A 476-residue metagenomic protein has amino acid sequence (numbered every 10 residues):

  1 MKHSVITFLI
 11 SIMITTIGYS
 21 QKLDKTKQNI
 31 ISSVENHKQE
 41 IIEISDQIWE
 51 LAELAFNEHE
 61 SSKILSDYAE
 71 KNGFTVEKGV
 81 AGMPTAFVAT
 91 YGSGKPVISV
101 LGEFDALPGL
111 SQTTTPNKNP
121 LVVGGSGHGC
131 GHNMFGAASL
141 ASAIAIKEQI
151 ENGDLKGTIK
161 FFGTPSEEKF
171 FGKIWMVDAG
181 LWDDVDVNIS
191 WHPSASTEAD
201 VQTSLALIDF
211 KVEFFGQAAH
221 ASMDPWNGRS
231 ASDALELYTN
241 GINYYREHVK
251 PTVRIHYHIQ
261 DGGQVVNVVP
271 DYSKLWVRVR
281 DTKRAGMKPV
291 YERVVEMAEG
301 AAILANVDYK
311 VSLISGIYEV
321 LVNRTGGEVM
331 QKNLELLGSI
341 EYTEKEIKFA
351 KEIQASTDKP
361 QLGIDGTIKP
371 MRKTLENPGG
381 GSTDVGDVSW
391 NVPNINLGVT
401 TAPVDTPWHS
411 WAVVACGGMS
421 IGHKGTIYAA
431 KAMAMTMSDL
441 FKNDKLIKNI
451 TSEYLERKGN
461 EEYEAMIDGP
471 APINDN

Functional and structural regions predicted by a protein language model:
M1-K22: Bacterial Sec-dependent N-terminal signal peptides
Q21-H128, A137-G157: Acidic/His- and Gly-rich active-site-bordering loop/insert found across diverse amide/peptide-bond hydrolases
I48, A89, V100, H132 (+9 more regions): Divalent metal-coordination and catalytic microenvironments
V76-E77, A143-F161, I242-T252, K442-K448: Phosphate-handling active-site elements
G125, T282, L313-Y318, W411-G422: Short beta-alpha connecting loops at secondary-structure transitions that line or flank enzyme active sites
M134-T203: Acidic/histidine-rich catalytic neighborhood of metal-dependent amide-processing enzymes
D184-Y342, E346, Q354: Midchain, well-structured core segments that form catalytic/ion-binding scaffolds
I347-A430, K448-N476: Zn-dependent metallopeptidase/amidohydrolase metal-coordination segment
